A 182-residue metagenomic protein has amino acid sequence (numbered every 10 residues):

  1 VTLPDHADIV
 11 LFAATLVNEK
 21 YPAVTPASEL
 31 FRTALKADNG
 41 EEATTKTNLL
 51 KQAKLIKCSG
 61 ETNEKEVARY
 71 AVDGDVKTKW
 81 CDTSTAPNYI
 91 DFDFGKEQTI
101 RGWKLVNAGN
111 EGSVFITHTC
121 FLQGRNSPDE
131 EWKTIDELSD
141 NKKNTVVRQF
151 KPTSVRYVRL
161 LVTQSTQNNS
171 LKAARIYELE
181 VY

Functional and structural regions predicted by a protein language model:
D8-E42, T62, E66-T134, D140-Y182: Aromatic, loop-rich ligand-recognition surfaces of beta-strand-rich domains
G40, A53-K54: Short, flexible coil/linker elements and helix-boundary hinge sites characteristic of intrinsically disordered
L55-C58, D75: Bulky hydrophobic/aromatic "packing anchor" residues in well-ordered structure
